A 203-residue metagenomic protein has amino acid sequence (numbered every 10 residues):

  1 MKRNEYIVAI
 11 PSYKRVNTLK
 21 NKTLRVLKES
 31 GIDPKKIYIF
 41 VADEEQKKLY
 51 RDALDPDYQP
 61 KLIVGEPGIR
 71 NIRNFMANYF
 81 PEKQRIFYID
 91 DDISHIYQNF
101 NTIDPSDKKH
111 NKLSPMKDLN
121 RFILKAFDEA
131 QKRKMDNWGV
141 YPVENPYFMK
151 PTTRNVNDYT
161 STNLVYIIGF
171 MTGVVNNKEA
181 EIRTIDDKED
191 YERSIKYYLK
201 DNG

Functional and structural regions predicted by a protein language model:
M1-E5, G65: Charge-dense, intrinsically disordered terminal/linker segments
N4-I10, L27, K35-I39: Hydrophobic targeting segments
I10-G31, Q46-A53: Short, well-formed alpha-helical segments that are part of the catalytic scaffolds of diverse glycosyltransferases
Y13-T18, E45-Q46, I93-I96, N145-Y147: Short acidic, S/G/P-rich loop/turn micro-motifs used as interaction or catalytic elements
F40-I89, S94-N111: Active-site-proximal specificity loops/subdomain of glycosyltransferases
K83, K132-D136, N202: Short, high-confidence coil segments that cap the C-terminus of an alpha-helix and link into the following beta-strand
H95-Y191: Conserved catalytic core of nucleotide-sugar-dependent glycosyltransferases
I185-G203: A short, conserved alpha-helix in the catalytic core of glycosyltransferases
